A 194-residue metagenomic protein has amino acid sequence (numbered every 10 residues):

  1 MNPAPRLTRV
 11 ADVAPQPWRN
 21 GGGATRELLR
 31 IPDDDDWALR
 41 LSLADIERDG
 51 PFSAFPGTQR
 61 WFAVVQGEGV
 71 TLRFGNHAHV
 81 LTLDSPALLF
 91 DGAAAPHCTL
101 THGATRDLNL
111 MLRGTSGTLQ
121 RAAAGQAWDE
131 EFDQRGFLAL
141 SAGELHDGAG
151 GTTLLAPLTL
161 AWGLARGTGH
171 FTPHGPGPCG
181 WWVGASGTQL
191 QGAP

Functional and structural regions predicted by a protein language model:
M1-P194: Jelly-roll (double-stranded beta-helix
